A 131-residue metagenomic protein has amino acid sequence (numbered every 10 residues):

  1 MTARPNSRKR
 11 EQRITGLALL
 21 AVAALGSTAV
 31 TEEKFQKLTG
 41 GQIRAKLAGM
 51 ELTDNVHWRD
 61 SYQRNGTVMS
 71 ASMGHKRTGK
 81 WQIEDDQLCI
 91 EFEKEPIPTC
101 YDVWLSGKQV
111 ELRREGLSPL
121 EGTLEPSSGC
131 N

Functional and structural regions predicted by a protein language model:
R4-L17: Bacterial N-terminal signal peptides that target proteins for export
P5-R8, S27-N131: Lipid interaction determinants
G16-A24: Bacterial N-terminal signal peptides
